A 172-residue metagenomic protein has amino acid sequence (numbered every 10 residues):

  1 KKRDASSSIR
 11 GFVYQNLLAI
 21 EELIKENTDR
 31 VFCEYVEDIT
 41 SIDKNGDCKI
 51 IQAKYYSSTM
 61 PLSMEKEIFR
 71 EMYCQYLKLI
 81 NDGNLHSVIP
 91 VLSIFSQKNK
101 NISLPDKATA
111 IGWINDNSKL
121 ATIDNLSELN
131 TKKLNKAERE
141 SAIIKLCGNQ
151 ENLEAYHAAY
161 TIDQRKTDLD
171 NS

Functional and structural regions predicted by a protein language model:
K1-S6, Y56-S172: Acidic metal-coordinating catalytic centers involved in nucleic-acid phosphodiester chemistry
S8-I9, V13-K78: Catalytic centers of nucleases
